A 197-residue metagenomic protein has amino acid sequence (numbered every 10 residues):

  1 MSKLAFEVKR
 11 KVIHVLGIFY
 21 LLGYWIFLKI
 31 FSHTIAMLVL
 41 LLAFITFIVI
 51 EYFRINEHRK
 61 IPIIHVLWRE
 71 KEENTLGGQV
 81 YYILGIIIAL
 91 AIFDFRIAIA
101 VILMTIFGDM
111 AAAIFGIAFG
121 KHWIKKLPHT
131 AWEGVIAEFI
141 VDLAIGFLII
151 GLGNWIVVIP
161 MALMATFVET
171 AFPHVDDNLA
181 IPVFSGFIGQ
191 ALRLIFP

Functional and structural regions predicted by a protein language model:
M1-M37, E51-I149, I156-I195: Interhelical loop and helix-boundary elements at the membrane-water interface of polytopic inner-membrane proteins
L42-E51: Specific transmembrane helices
